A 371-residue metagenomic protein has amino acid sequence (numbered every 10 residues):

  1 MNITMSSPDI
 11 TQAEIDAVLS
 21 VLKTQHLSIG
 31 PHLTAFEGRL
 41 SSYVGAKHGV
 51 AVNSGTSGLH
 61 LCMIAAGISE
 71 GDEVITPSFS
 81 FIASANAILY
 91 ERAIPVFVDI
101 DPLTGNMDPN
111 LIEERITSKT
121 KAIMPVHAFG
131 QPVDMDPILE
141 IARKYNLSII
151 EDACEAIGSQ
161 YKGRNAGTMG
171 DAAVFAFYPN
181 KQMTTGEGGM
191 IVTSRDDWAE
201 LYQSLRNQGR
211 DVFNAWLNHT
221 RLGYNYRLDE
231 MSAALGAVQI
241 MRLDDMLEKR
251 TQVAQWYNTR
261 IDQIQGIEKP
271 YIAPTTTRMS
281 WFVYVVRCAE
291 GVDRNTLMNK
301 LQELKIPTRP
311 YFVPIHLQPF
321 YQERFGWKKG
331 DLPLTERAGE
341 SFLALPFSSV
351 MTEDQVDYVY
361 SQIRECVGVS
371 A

Functional and structural regions predicted by a protein language model:
M1-H26, P31, P346: N-terminal "arm"/small-domain region of PLP-dependent enzymes with the aminotransferase-like
H26-E73, A87-E91, F97-D99, R164: Phosphate-binding glycine-rich loop
T34-G38, A46-G49, N110, E114 (+4 more regions): PLP-dependent aminotransferase class I/II
V50, I75, V96, S148-I150 (+3 more regions): Structural detector of well-ordered beta-strand residues that form the stable sheet scaffold of enzyme domains
I64-A153, Q160: PLP-dependent aminotransferase-like
E151-T185, N214-N218: Conserved active-site segment immediately N-terminal to the catalytic lysine that forms the internal aldimine
T168-N207, E230-A233: Active-site PLP attachment segment
